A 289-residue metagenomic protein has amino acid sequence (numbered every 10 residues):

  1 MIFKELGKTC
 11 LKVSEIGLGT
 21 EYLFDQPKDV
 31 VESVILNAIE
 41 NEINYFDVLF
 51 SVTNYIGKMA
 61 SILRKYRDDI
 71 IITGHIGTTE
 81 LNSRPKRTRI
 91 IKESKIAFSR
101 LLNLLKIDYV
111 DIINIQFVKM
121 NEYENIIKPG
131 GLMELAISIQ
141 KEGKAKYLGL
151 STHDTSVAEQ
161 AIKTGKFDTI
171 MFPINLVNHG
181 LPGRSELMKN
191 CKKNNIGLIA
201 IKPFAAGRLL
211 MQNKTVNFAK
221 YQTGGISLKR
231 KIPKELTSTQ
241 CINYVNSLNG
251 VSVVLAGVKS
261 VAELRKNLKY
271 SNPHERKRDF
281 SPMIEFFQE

Functional and structural regions predicted by a protein language model:
M1-I71: N-terminal binding-site loop/beta-alpha segment at the start of enzyme catalytic domains that lines or forms
I2-T9, I56-K65, S94-L105, S185-K193: Short amphipathic alpha-helices and their capping/turn segments at secondary-structure boundaries
K4, N37-D47, L63, S138 (+3 more regions): Structured C-terminal cap/extension of enzyme domains
S14-L18, F46-V48, I72-G74, V110-I115 (+4 more regions): Hydrophobic faces of well-ordered beta-strands that scaffold small-molecule active sites in alpha/beta enzyme cores
I16-D29, I76-E93, N121-N125, T223-E235: Active-site mouth loops of central-metabolism enzymes
E21-L23, L49-S51, H75-T79, I115-V118 (+4 more regions): Active-site beta-loop-alpha junctions enriched in small/polar residues
Q26-D29, E40, K86-L176, P182 (+3 more regions): Glycine/proline-rich, positively charged, aromatic-decorated active-site loop/lid region on the catalytic face
S51, L63-K95, I115-K119: Structural motif corresponding to the early beta-alpha repeats
